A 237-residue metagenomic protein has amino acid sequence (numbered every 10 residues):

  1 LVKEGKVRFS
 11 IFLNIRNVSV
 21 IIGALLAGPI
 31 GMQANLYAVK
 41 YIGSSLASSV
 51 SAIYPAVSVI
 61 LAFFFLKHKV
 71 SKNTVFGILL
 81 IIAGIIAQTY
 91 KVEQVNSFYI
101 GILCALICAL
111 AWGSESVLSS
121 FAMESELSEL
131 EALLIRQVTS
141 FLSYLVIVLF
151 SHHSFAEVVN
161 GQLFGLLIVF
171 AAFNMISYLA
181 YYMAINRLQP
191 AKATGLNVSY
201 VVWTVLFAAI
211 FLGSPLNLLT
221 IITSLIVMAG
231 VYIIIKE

Functional and structural regions predicted by a protein language model:
L1-G23, N35-L36, K69-V75, E93-I100 (+5 more regions): Membrane-interface interhelical linkers
L1-V2, F63-F64, I86, L145-L149 (+2 more regions): Membrane-embedded alpha-helical segments of multi-pass transporters/permeases
V20-I21, S44-S48, V70, V75 (+5 more regions): Alpha-helical transmembrane segments and their helix-entry boundary regions
I22, L26, I53, V75-L80 (+6 more regions): Hydrophobic residues within alpha-helical transmembrane segments of multi-pass solute transporters/permease subunits
L25-Q33, P55-I60, I86, G113 (+5 more regions): Hydrophobic/small/kink-forming positions within alpha-helical transmembrane segments of polytopic membrane proteins
M32, I42-A56, S119-F141, N174-A209: Helix-helix packing/entry segments at the starts of transmembrane helices
Y37-Y54, F98-A111, N160-N174: Structural signature of hydrophobic alpha-helical transmembrane segments
L61, V70-K91, F207, L219-E237: Hydrophobic transmembrane alpha-helices of multi-pass small-molecule transport proteins
